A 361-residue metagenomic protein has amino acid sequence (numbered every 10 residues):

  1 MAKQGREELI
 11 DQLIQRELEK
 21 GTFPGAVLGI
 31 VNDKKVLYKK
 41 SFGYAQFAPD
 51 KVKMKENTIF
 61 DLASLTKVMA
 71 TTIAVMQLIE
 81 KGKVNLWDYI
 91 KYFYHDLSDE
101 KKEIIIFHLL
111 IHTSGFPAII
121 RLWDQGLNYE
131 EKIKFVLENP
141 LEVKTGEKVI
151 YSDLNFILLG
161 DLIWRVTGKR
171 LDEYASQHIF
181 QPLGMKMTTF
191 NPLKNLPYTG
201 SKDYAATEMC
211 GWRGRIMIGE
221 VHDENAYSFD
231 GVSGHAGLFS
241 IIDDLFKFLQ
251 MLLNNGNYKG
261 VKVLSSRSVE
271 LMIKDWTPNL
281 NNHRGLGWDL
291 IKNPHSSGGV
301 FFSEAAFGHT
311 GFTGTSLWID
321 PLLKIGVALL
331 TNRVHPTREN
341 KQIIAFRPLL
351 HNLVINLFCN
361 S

Functional and structural regions predicted by a protein language model:
K3-F60, K83-N85, E131-K134, E138-N139 (+1 more regions): Short, conserved catalytic-motif segment at the N-terminal edge
D11-I14, L28, K34, I59-W87 (+3 more regions): Active-site SXXK
P24-A26, L37, R170, T313-S316: Short loop/turn microsegments at loop-to-beta-strand junctions
Y38-Q46, T310, L330-V334: Short beta->alpha transition motifs characteristic of CBS
Q46, E100-A305: Short, surface-exposed loop or secondary-structure junction motifs that flank catalytic or metal-binding residues
N85-E100, Q181-L183: Short, glycine/proline-biased beta-turn/loop segments that scaffold the active-site neighborhood
N254, Y258, R267-S268, I273-W276 (+1 more regions): Short, gly/Ser/Thr-rich active-site loops of penicillin-recognizing serine hydrolases
L317, K324-R333: Short, well-ordered beta-strand elements
